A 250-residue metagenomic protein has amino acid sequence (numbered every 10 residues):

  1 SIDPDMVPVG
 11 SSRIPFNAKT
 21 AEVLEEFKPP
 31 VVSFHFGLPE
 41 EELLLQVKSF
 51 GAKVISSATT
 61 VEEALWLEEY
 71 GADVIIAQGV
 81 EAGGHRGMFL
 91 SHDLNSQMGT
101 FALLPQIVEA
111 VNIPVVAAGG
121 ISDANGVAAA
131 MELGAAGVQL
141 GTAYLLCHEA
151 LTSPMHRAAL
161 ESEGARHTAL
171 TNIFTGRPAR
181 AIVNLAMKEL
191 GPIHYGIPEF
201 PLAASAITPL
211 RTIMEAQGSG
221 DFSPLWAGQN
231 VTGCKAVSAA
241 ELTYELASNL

Functional and structural regions predicted by a protein language model:
S1-A110, L246: Active-site entrance/lid segments in N-terminal catalytic domains of soluble metabolic enzymes
H85-L90, L94-V116, I121-L250: Conserved active-site-proximal phosphate/metal-binding subdomains
